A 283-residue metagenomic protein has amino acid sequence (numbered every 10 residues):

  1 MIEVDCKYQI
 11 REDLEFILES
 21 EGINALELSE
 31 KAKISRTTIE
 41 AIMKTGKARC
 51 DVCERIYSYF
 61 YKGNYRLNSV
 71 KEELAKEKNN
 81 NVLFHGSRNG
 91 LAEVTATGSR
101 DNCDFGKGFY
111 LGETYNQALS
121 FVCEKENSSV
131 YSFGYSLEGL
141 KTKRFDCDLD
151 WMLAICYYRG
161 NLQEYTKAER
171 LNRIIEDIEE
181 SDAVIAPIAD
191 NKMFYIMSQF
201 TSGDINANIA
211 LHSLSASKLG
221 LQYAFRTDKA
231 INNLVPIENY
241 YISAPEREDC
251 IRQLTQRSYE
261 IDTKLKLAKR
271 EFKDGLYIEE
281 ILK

Functional and structural regions predicted by a protein language model:
M1-I23: A short, Lys/Arg-rich alpha-helix, primarily the initiator
I2-C6, L67-E73, T97-K107, E113-E176: ADP-ribosyltransferase catalytic core
L18, S29, Y57: The alpha-helix within a helix-turn-helix
A25, R36, C53: Helix-turn-helix DNA-binding elements, focusing on the entry/boundary residues of the two helices that contact DNA
E30-A48: Recognition helix of helix-turn-helix/homeodomain-like DNA-binding domains that insert into the DNA major groove
K44, R49-F105, C123, L265 (+1 more regions): ADP-ribose/NAD+-binding catalytic cleft of ART/PARP-like enzymes
E138-K283: Active-site and NAD+-binding cores of ADP-ribose-processing enzymes
